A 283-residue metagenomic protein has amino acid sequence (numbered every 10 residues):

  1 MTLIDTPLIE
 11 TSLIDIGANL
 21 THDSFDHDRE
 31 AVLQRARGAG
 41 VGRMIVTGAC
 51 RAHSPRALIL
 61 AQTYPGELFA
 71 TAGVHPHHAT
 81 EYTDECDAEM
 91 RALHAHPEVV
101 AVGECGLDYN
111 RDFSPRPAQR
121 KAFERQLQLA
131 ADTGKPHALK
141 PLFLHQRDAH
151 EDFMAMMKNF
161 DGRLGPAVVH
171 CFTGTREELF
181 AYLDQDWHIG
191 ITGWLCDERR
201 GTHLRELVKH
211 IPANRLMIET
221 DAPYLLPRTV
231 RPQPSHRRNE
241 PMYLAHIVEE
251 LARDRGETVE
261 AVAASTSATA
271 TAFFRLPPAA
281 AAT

Functional and structural regions predicted by a protein language model:
M1-T283: Mid-domain alpha/beta scaffold segments of enzyme catalytic cores
